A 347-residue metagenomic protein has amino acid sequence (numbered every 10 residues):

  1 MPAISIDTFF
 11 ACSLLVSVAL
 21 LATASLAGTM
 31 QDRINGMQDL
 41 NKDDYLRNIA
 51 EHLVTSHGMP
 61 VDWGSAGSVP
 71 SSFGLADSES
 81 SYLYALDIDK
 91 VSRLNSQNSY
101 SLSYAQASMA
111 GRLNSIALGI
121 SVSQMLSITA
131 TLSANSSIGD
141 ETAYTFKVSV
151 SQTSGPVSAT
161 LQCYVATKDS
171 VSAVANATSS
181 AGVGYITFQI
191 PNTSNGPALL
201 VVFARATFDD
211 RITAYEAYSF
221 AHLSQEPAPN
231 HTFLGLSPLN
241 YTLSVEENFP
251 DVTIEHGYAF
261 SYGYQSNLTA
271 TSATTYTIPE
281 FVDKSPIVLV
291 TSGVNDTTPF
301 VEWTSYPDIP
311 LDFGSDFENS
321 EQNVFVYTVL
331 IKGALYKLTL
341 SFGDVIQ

Functional and structural regions predicted by a protein language model:
M1-A27: N-terminal single-pass transmembrane signal-anchor helix
A24-Q347: Long, compositionally biased, intrinsically disordered regions
